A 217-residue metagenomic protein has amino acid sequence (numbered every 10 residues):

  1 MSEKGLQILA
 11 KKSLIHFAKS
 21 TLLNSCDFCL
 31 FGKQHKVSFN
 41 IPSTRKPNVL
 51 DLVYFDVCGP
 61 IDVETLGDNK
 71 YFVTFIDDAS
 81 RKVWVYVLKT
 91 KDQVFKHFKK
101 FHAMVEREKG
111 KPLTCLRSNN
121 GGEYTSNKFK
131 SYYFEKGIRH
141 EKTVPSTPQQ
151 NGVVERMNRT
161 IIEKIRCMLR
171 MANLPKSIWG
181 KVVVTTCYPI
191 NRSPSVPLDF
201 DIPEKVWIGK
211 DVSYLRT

Functional and structural regions predicted by a protein language model:
M1-T217: HHCC-type zinc-binding knuckle of retroelement integrases
